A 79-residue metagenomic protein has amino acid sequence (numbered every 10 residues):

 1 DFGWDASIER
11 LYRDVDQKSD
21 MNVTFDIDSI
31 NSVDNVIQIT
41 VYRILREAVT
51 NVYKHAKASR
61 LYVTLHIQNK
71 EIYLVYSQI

Functional and structural regions predicted by a protein language model:
D1-I79: Coiled-coil dimerization/phosphotransfer module
